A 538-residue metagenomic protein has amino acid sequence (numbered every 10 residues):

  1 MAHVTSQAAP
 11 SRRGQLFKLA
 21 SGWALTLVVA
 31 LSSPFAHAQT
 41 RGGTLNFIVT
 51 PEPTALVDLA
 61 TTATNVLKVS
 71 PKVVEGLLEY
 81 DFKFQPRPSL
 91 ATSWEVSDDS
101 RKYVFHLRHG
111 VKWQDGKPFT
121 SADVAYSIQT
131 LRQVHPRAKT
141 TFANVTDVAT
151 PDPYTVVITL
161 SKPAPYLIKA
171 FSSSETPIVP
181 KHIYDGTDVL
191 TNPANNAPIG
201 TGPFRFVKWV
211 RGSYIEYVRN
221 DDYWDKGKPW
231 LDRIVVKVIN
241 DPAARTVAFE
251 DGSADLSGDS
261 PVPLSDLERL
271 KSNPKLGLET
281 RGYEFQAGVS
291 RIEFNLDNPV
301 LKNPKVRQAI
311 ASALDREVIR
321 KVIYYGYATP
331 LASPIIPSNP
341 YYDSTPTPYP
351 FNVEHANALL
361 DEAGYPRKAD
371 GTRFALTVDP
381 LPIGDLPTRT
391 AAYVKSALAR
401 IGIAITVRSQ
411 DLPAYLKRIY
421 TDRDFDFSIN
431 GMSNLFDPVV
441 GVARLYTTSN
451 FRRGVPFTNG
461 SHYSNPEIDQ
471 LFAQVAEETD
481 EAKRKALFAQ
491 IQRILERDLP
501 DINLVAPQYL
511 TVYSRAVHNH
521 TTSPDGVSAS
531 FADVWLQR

Functional and structural regions predicted by a protein language model:
T40, H106, T140-Y184, K208: Surface-exposed binding/hinge segments that line and control ligand-binding clefts or catalytic entry sites
T40, P165, V210-Y214, R219 (+5 more regions): Detector for C-terminal structural segments
N46, T120-S127, P153-T159, P163 (+8 more regions): Alpha-helical secondary-structure segments
I48-D98, Q129, T140-F142, I199-T201 (+2 more regions): N-terminal lobe/hinge region of extracytoplasmic solute-binding protein
P51-L67, L90-A91, K117, L167-T176 (+4 more regions): A structural "hinge/loop" feature
K83-Q85, S172-P229, R233, E354-A358: Gly/Pro-rich hinge or "lid" segments in bacterial periplasmic/extracellular proteins
T92-R137, P151, V157-S161, A248 (+1 more regions): Aromatic- and charge-enriched surface segment that lines or borders ligand/interaction sites
D147-A149, V207-V218, K237-N298, K321: Extracellular/periplasmic solute-recognition and catalytic clefts
